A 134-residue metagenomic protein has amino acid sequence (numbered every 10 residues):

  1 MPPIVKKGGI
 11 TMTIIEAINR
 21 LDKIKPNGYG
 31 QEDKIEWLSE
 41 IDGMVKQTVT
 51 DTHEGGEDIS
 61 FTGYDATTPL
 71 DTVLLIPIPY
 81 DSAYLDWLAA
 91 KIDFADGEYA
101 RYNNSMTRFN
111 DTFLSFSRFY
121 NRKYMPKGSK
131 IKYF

Functional and structural regions predicted by a protein language model:
M1-V73, D111-F134: Conserved short "hinge" loops at termini or chain/domain junctions
P26-G30, A95-A100: Charged, low-complexity interaction regions
D33, Y80-D81, R101: Generic detector of ordered secondary-structure context
I35-E36, N103-T107: Short, charged, amphipathic alpha-helical segments
V73-S82: Structural motif
S82-F94: Short, hydrophobic/amphipathic alpha-helical patches that form generic packing surfaces within helical domains
E98, M106-N110, K127: Generic alpha-helical propensity signal that fires on short helical segments and nearby coil/disordered stretches
